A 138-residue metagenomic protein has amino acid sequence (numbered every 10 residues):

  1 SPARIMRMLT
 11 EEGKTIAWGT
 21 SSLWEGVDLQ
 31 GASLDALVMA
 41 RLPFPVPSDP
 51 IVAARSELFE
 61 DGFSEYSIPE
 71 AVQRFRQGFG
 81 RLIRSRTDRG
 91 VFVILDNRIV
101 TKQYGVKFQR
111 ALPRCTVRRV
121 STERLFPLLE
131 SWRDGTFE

Functional and structural regions predicted by a protein language model:
S1-E138: ASCE RecA-like P-loop NTPase motor cores that couple ATP hydrolysis to mechanical translocation on nucleic acids
